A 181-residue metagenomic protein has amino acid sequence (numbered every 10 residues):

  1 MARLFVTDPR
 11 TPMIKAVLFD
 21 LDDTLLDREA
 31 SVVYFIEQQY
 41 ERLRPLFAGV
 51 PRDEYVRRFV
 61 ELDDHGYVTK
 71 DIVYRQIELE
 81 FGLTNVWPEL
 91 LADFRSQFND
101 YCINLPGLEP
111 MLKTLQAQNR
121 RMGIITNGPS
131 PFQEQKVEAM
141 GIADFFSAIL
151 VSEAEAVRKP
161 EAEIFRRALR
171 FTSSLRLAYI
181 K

Functional and structural regions predicted by a protein language model:
R3-E54: Active-site neighborhood of HAD-like aspartate-dependent phosphohydrolases
R10-P12, A117-R120, F171-A178: Glycine-rich phosphate-binding loop signature in dinucleotide/nucleotide-binding domains
P45-L46, V50, E61-F94: A metal-dependent, Asp-based hydrolase signature
D71-I72, E80, A92-G123, K159-A162 (+1 more regions): Short, acidic loop-to-helix structural element flanking the phosphoryl-transfer center in phosphate-processing enzymes
T84, A143-S147, L175: Conserved H-loop
E109-G123, G128-A154: Substrate-recognition/cap helix-loop segment adjacent to the acidic, metal-dependent catalytic center of Asp-based
V157-K181: Conserved Lys-Pro-Asp/Glu-containing loop-to-beta segment of HAD-superfamily phosphomonoesterases, centered on
